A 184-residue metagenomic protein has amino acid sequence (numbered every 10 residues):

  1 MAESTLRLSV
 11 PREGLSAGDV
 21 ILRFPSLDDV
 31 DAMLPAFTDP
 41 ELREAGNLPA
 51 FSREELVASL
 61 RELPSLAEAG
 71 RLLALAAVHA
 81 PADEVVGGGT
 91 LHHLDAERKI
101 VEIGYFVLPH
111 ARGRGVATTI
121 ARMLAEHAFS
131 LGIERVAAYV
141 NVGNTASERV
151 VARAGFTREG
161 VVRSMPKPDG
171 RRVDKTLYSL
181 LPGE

Functional and structural regions predicted by a protein language model:
M1-P40, A74, V78-E184: Acyl-donor (CoA/ACP) binding surface of acyl/acetyltransferases
P40-E41, A67: A general structural signal marking secondary-structure boundaries and capping sites
E41-E62, L73-L75: Conserved GNAT-fold acetyl-CoA-binding loop/helix
E62-L63, H127: A generic secondary-structure signal
S65-G70, F156: Short loop/turn motifs at secondary-structure junctions and domain boundaries
